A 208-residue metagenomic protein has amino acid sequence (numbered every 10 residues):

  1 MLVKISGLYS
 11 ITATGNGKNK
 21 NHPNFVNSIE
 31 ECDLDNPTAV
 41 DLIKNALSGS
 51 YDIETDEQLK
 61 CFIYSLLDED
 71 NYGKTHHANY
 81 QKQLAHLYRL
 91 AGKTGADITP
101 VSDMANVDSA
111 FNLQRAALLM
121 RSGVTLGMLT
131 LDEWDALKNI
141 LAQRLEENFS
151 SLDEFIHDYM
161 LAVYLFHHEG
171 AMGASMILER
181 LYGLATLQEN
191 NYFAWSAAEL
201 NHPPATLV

Functional and structural regions predicted by a protein language model:
M1-D135, I140-V208: Polar/charged low-complexity regulatory segments
